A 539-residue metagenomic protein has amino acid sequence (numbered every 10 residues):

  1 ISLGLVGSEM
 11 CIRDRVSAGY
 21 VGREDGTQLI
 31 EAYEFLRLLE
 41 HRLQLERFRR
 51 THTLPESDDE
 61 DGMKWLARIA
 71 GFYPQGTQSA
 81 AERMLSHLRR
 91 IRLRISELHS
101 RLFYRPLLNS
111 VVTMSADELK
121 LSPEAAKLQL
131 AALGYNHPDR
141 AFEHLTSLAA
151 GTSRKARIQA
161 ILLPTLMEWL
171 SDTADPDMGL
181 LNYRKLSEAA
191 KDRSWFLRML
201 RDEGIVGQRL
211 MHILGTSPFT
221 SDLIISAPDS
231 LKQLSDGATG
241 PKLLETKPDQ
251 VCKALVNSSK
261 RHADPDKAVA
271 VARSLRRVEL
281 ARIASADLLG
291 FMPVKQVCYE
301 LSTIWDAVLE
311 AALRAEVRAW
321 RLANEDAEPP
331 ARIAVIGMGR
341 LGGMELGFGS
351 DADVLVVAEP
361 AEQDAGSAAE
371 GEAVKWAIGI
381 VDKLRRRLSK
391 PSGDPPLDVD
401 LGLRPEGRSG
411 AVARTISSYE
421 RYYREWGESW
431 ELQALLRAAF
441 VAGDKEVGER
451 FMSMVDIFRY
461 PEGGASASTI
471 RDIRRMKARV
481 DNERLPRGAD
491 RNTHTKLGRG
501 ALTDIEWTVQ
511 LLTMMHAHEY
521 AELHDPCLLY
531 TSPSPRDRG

Functional and structural regions predicted by a protein language model:
S2, V6-R536: A nucleotide- and high-energy phosphate-metabolite-utilizing enzyme signature
G539: Calmodulin-binding IQ motif alpha-helix
